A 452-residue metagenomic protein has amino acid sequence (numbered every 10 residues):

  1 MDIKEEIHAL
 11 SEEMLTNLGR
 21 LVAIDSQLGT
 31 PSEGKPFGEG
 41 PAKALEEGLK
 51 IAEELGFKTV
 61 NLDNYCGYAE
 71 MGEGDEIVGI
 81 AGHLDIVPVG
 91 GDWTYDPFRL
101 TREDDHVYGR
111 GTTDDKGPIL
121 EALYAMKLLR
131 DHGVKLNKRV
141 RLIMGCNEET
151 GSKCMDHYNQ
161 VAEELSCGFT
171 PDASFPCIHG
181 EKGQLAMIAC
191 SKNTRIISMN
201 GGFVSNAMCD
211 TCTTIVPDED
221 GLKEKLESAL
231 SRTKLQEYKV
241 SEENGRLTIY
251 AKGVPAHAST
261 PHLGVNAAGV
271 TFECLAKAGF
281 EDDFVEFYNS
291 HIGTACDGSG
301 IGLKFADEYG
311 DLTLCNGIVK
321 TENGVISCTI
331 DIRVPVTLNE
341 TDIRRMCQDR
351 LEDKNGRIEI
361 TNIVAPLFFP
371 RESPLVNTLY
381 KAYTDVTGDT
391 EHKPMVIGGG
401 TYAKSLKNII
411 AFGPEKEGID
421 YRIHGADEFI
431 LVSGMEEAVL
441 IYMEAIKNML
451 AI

Functional and structural regions predicted by a protein language model:
D2-R110, V134-L136, A251: Acidic/His- and Gly-rich active-site-bordering loop/insert found across diverse amide/peptide-bond hydrolases
G48, I119-L129, Y158, T271-L275 (+2 more regions): Buried hydrophobic packing segments
E54, I77-M144, T150, V161-S166 (+2 more regions): Active-site metal-coordination/substrate-binding segment of hydrolases, especially metallo-dependent peptidases
K58-L62, K239-E243, N316, P394-M395: Short beta-strand
D85, L230-E237, A278, D349-N355 (+1 more regions): A common structural junction motif
V87-R102, Q184-L185, A189-S191, S241-G253 (+2 more regions): Acidic-glycine-rich active-site phosphate/pyrophosphate-binding loop
E149, M155-P335: Midchain, well-structured core segments that form catalytic/ion-binding scaffolds
K252-N323, T329, R333-R345, R357-I452: An extended, acidic, His-containing surface patch that forms the Zn2+-binding/catalytic region of metallohydrolases
